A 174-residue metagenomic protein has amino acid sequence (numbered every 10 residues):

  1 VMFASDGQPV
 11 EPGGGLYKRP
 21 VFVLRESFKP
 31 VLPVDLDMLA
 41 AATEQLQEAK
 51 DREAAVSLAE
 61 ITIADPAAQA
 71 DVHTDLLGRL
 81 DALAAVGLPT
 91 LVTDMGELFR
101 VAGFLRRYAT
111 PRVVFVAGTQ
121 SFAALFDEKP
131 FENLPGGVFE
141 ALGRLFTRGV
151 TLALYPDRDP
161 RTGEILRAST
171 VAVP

Functional and structural regions predicted by a protein language model:
V1-P174: Nucleotidyltransferase catalytic core that binds NTPs
